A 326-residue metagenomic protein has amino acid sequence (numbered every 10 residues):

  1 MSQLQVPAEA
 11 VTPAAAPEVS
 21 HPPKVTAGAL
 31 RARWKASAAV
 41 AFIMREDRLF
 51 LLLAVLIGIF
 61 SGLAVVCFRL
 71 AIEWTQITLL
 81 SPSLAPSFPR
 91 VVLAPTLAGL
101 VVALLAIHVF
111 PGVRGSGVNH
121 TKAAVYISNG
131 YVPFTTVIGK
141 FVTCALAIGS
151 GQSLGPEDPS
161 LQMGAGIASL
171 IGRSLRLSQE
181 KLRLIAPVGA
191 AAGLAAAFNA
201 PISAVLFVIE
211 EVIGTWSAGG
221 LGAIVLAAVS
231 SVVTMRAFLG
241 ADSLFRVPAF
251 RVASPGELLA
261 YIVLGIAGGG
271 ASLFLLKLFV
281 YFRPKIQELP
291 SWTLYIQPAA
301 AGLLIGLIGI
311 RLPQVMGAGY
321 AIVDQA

Functional and structural regions predicted by a protein language model:
M1-A326: Alpha-helical transmembrane segments and immediately membrane-proximal extracytoplasmic
